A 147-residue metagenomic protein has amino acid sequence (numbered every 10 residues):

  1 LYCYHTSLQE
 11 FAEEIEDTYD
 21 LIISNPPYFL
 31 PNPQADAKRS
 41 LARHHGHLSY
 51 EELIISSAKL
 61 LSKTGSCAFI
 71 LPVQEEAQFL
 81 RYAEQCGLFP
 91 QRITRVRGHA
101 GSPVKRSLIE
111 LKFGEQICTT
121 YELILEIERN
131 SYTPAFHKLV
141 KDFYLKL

Functional and structural regions predicted by a protein language model:
L1-F11: Conserved SAM-binding strand-loop segment of SAM-dependent methyltransferases
Y2, T18-D20: Structural signature of beta-strand start/N-cap positions in the alpha/beta core of ABC transporter nucleotide-binding
F11-D17: Short amphipathic alpha-helix with an adjacent loop that forms part of the alpha/beta core around
A12, N32, A77: Glycine/Thr-rich phosphate-binding loops of Rossmann-like dinucleotide-binding domains
E16, Q34-D36, L80-A83: Short amphipathic alpha-helical segments
D20, P26-E52, S56: Mobile active-site "lid"/loop adjacent to the S-adenosyl-L-methionine
L48-V104, L108-I109: Conserved Class I SAM-dependent methyltransferase catalytic core
S102-L147: SAM/dcSAM-binding transferase cores
